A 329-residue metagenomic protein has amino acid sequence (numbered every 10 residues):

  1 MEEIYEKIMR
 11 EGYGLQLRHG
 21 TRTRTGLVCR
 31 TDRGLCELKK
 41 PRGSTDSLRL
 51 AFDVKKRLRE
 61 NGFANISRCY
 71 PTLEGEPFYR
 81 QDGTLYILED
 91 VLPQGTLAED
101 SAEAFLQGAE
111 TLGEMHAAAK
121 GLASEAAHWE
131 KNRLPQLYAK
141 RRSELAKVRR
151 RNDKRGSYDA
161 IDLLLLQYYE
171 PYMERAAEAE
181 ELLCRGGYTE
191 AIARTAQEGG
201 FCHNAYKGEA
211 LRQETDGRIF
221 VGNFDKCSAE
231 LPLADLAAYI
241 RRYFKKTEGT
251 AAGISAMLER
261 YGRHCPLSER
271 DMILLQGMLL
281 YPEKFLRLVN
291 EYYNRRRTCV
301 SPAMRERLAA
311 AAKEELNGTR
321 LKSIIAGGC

Functional and structural regions predicted by a protein language model:
I4-T31: ATP-binding glycine-rich phosphate-binding loop
V28-R30, C69, E181-L233: Active-site acidic catalytic loop and adjacent metal/ATP-binding pocket of ATP-dependent phosphoryl transfer enzymes
G34-A127: ATP-binding pocket architecture of kinase catalytic cores
K39-R42, E125-F201, A256, R305-A311: ATP-dependent phospho-/nucleotidyl transfer catalytic cores
Y86-E99, A146-R155, Y239, Y281-C299: A glycine-centered beta->alpha junction motif in the catalytic cores of kinase/phosphotransferase enzymes
L233-P266, L279-T298: Active-site activation/catalytic loop segments of kinase-like enzymes and analogous catalytic loops in related
F285-C329: ATP/Mg2+ or Mg2+-diphosphate-binding catalytic cores that bind nucleotide phosphates or diphosphates via glycine-rich
